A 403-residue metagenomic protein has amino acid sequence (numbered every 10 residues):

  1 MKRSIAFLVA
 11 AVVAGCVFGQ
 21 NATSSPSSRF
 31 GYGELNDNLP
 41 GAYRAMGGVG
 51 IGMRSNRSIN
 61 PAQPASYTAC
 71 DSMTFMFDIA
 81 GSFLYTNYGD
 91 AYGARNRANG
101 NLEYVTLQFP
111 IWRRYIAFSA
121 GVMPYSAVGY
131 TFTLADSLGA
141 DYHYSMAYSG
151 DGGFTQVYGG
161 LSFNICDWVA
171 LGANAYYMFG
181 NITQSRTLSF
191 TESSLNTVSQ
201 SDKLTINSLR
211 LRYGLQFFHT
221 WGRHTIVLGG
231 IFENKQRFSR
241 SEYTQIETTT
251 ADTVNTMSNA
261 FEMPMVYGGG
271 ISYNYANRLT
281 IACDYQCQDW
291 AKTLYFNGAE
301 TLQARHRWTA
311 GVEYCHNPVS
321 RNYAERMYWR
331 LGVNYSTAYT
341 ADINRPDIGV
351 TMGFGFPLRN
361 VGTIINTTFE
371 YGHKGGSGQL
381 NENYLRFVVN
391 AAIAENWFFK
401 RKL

Functional and structural regions predicted by a protein language model:
K2-A10: Sec-dependent signal peptide recognition, specifically the positively charged N-region followed immediately by
Q20-L403: Subset of outer-membrane beta-barrel
